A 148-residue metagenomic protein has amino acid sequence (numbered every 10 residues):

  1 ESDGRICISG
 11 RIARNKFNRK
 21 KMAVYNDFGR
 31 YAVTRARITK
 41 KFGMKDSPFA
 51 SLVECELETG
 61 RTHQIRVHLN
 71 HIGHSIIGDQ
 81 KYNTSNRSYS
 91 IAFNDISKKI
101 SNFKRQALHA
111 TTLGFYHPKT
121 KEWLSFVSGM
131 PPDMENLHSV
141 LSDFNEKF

Functional and structural regions predicted by a protein language model:
E1-F148: RNA pseudouridine synthases
